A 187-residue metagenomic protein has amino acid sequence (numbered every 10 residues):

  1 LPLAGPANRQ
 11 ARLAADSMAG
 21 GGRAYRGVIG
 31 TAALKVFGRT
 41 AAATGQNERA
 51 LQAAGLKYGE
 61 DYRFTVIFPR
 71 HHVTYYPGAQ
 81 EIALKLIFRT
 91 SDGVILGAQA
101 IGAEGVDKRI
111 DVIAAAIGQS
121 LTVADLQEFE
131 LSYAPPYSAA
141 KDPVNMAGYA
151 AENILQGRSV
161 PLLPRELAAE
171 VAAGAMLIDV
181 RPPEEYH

Functional and structural regions predicted by a protein language model:
L1-E104, A139, P143-A169, A175: Mid-to-C-terminal Rossmann-like scaffold of FAD/NAD(P)H-dependent oxidoreductases
D16, A114-A115, E128, Y149: Generic alpha-helical structural context detector
E104-V123: A short, polar/charged loop-to-alpha-helix boundary motif
V123-F129: Catalytic P-loop NTP-binding/switch module of NTPases
M176-R181: Short hydrophobic beta-strand that contains or immediately precedes a catalytic carboxylate
Y186-H187: Short loop/helix-cap segments at secondary-structure boundaries that form the rim of catalytic
